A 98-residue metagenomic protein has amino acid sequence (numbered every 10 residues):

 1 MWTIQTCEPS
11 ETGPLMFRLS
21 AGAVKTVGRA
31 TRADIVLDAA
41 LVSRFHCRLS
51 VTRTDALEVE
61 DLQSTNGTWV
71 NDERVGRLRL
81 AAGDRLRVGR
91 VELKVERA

Functional and structural regions predicted by a protein language model:
M1-A40, S50, E92: Intrinsically disordered, low-complexity acidic Ser/Thr-rich regulatory segments
T3-E8, V27, A56, W69-A98: C-terminal boundary/linker segments immediately following FHA domains
K25, A33, D55-L57, T65-N66: Glycine-centered loop/turn positions within well-structured domains that cap or flank conserved ligand/cofactor-binding
V42-R44: Amphipathic hydrophobic-ligand
